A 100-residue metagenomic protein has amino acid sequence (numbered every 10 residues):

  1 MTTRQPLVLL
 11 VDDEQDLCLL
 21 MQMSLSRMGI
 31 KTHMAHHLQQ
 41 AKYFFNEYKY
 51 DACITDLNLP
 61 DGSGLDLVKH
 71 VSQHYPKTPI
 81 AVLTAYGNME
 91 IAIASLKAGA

Functional and structural regions predicted by a protein language model:
M1-L9: Non-catalytic signal-transmission and effector/linker regions of two-component phosphorelay proteins
L9, M34-A52: Acidic, metal-coordinating helix/loop segments flanking the phosphotransfer/catalytic sites of two-component signaling
D12, D56, T84: Active-site residues of response regulator receiver
E14, L57-N58, P79: The short loop immediately C-terminal to the conserved phospho-acceptor aspartate in CheY-like receiver
Q15-H33: Two-component/phosphorelay signaling modules centered on CheY-like receiver
C18, P60, T84, N88: The feature encodes the CheY-like receiver
H36-H37, S63-D66: Acidic catalytic/metal-coordinating carboxylates
Y43, L65-K77, A94-K97: Short amphipathic alpha-helix used as the core "switch/output" element in two-component signaling
